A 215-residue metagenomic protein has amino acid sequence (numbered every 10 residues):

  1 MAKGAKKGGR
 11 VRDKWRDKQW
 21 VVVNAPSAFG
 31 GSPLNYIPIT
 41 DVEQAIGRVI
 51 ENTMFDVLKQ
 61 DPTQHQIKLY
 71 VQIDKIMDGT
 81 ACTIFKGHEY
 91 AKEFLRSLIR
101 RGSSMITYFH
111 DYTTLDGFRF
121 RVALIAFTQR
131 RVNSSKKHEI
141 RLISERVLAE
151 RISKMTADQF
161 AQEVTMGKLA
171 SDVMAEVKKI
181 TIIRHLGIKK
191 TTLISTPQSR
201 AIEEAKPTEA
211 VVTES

Functional and structural regions predicted by a protein language model:
M1-K18, S199-S215: Intrinsically disordered, compositionally biased charged tails
K3-V132: Hydrophobic-cavity lipid-handling domains and compact docking modules
V122-I125, R130-I143, E150: Long, charge-dense
H138-S215: Positively charged, low-complexity, intrinsically disordered RNA-binding extensions
